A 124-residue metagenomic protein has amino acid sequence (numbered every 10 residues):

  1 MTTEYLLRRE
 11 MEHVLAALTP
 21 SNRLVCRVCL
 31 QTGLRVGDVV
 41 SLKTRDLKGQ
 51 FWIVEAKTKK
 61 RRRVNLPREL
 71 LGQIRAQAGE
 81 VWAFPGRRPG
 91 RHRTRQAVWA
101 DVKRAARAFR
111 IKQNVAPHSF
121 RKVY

Functional and structural regions predicted by a protein language model:
M1-M11, P85-R91: Flexible interdomain linker/hinge and immediately adjacent N-terminus of the catalytic tyrosine-recombinase domain
M1-T2, R9, A17-L18, G49-L71: Basic, Lys/Arg-rich DNA-contacting stretches centered on the C-terminal catalytic core of tyrosine recombinase systems
E4-V36: Basic, Lys/Arg- and aromatic-enriched nucleic-acid-binding interface segment
M11, N22-R23, R95, W99 (+1 more regions): Short, leucine-enriched amphipathic alpha-helices that occur as contiguous helical runs
A16, A100-V123: Short, basic (Lys/Arg/His-rich) helix/loop patches that form interaction surfaces in the mid-to-C-terminal regions
C29-G49: Short, charged phosphate-coordinating catalytic segments
A56-R75, V81-K103: C-terminal catalytic core of Y-nucleophile DNA break-rejoin enzymes
